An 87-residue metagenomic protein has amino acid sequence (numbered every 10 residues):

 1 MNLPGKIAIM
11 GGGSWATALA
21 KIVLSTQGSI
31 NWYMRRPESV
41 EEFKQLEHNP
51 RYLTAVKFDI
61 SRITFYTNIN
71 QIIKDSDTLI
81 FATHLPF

Functional and structural regions predicted by a protein language model:
M1-V56, I63-T67: NAD(P)+-binding Rossmann beta1-loop-alpha1 motif at the extreme N-terminus of oxidoreductases
I60-F87: Rossmann-like NAD(P)-binding element
